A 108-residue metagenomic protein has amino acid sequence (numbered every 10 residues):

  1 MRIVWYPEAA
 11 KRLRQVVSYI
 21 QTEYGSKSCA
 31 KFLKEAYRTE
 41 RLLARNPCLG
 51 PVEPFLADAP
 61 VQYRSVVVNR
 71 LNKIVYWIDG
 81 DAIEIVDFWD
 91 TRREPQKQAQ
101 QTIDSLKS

Functional and structural regions predicted by a protein language model:
R2-Y63, S105-S108: Basic, Lys/Arg-enriched alpha-helical interface segments
V68-S108: Enriched for short, Lys/Arg-rich terminal
